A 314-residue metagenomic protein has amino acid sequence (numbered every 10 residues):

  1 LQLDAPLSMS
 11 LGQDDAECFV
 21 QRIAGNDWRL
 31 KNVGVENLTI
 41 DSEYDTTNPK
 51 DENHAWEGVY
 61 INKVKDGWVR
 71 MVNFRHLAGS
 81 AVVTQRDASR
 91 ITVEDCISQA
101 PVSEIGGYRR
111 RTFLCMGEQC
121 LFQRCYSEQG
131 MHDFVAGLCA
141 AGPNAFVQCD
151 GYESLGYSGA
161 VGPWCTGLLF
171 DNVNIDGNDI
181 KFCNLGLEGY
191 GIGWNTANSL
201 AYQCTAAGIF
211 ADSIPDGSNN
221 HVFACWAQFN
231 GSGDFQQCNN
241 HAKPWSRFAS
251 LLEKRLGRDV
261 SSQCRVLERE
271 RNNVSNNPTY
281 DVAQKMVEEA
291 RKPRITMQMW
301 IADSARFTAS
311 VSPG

Functional and structural regions predicted by a protein language model:
L1-T47: Small/polar beta-strand repeat architecture
L11-G12, E43-N48, V69-R70, A81 (+1 more regions): Short helix/loop capping segments that flank catalytic or ligand/cofactor-binding pockets
L11-Q13, D45, S103, I180 (+1 more regions): Short acidic, gly/pro-rich beta-turn/loop elements at beta-sheet edges and active-site/ligand-binding grooves
D14-G25, P49-Y60, H76-S80, I105-L114 (+3 more regions): Extracellular beta-strand/beta-solenoid scaffold signature
K31-S42, K65-H76, A88-S103, M116-H132 (+4 more regions): Right-handed parallel beta-helix
V83-Q85: Solvent-exposed loop/turn segments connecting transmembrane beta-strands in outer-membrane beta-barrel proteins
V147-Y152, T166-S312: Catalytic domains of carbohydrate-active enzymes that cleave complex glycans
